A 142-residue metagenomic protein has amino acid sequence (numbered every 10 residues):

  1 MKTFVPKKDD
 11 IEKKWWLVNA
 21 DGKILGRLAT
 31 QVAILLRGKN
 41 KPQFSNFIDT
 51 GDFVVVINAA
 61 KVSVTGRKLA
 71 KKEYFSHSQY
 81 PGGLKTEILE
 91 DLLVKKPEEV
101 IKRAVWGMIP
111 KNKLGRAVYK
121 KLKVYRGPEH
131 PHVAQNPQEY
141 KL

Functional and structural regions predicted by a protein language model:
M1-R103, K113, P131-L142: Ribosome large-subunit tunnel/peptidyl-transferase-proximal elements
K102, I109-P131: C-terminal structural segments of small proteins and small subunits
